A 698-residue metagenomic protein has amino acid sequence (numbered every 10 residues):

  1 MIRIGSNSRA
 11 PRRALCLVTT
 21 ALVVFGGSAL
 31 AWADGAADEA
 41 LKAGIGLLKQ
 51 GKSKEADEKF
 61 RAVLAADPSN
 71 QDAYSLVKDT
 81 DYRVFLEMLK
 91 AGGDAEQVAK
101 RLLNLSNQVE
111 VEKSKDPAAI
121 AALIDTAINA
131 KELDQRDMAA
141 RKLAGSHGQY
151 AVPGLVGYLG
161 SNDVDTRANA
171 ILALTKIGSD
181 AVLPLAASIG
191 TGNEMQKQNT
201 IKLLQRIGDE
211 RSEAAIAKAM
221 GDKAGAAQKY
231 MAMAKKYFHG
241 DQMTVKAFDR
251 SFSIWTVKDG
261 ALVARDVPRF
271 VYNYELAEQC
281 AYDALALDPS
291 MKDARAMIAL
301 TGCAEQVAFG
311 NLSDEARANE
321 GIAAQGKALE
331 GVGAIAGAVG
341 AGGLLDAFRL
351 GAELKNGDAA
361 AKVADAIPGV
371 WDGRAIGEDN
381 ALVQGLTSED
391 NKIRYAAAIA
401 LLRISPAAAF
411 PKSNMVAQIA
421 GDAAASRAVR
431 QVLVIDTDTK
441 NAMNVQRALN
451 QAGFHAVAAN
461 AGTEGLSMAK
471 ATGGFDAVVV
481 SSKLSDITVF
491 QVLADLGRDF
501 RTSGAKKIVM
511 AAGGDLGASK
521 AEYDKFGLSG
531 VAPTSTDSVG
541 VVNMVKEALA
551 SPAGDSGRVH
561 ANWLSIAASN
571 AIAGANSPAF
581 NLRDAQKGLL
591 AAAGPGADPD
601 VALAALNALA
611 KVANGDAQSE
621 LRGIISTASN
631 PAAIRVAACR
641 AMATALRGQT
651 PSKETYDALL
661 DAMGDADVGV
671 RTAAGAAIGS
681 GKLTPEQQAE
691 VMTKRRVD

Functional and structural regions predicted by a protein language model:
G46-K49, A62, S75-D79, L103-K115 (+22 more regions): Structural detector for internal amphipathic alpha-helices that build alpha-solenoid repeat scaffolds
N70-K90, A214-A232, D293-A318, A334 (+1 more regions): TPR/TPR-like alpha-solenoid helical repeat scaffolds
Y74, D79, R83-G92, K236-C280 (+4 more regions): Short coil/linker segments at helix-helix boundaries
A122-A130, G154-N162, P184-G192, K218-D222 (+7 more regions): Alpha-solenoid HEAT/Armadillo-like helical repeat scaffolds in large eukaryotic proteins
A428-N450, G462, V478: Conserved acidic segment of CheY-like receiver
G453-A461, M468: Short hydrophobic/Thr-rich beta-strand motif most characteristic of the beta2 strand and flanking loop of CheY-like
A477-L496, S503-G504, A511-S519: Conserved phosphotransfer microenvironments
M510-A548: Output/docking surface of receiver
